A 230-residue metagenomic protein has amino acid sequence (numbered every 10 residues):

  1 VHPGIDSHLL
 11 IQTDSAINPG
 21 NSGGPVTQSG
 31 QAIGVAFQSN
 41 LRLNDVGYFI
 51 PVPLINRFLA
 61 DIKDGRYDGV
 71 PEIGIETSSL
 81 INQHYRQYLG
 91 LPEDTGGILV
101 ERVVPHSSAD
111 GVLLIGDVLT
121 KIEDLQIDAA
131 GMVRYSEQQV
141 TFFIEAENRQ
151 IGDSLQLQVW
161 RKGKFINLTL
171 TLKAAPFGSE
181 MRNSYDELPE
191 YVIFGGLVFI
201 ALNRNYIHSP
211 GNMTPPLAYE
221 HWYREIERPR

Functional and structural regions predicted by a protein language model:
V1-N44, E93-G96, E101: Active-site region of chymotrypsin-like
T13, G24-V26, G30, V35 (+9 more regions): Terminal peptide-recognition signature
S15-G20, G24-P25, T77-I127, T214-R230: PDZ/PDZ-like domain segments forming the peptide/carboxylate-binding groove, activating on the N-terminal beta-strands
N18, V46-I50, G111, P189: Extracytoplasmic/periplasmic, Sec-exported soluble proteins
A32-E93, Q139-Q156, W160-F165, F177-M181 (+1 more regions): C-terminal cap/linker of serine protease catalytic domains
S108-D110, K121-Q158: PDZ domains, with a preference for the canonical peptide-binding region formed by the helix
A130-G131, Q156-P229: C-terminal, low-ordered peptide segments at domain boundaries
